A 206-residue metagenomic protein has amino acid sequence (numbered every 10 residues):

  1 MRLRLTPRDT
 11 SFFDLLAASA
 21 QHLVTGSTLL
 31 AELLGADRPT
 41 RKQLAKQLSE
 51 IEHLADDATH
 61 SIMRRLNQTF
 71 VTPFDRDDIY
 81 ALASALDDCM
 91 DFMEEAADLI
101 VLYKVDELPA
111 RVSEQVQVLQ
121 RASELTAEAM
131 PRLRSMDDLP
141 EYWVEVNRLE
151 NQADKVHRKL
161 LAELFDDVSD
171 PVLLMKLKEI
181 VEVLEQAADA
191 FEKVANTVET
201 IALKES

Functional and structural regions predicted by a protein language model:
M1-S206: Cytosolic, long alpha-helical scaffolding segments
